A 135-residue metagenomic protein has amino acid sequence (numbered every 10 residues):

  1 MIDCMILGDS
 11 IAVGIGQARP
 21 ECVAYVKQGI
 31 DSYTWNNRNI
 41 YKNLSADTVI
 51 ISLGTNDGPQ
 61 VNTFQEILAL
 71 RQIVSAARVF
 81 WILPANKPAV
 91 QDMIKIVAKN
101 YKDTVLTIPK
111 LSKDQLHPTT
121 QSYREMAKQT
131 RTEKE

Functional and structural regions predicted by a protein language model:
I2-A69, P84-D92: Conserved SGNH/GDSL esterase-like catalytic core that processes O-acyl groups on lipids and polysaccharides
I11, I15, L53, R71-S75 (+3 more regions): Sec/Tat-exported extracytoplasmic proteins
G14, S112-E135: Histidine-centered active-site loop/cap adjacent to the catalytic His in serine esterases/O-acetyl transfer systems
P20-Q28, A77-V79, Q91-L106: Active-site regions of enzymes building and remodeling cell-envelope glycoconjugates
G29-Y33, K110-L116: A short acidic, often aromatic-flanked loop/helix-cap motif at beta-alpha or helix-coil junctions that lines enzyme
D47, A76-A77: Structured helix-beta-strand junction loops
F64, R71, I108-K113: Preference for well-ordered, secondary-structure-rich cores of eukaryotic proteins
I82-P84, V105-K110: A generic structural motif
